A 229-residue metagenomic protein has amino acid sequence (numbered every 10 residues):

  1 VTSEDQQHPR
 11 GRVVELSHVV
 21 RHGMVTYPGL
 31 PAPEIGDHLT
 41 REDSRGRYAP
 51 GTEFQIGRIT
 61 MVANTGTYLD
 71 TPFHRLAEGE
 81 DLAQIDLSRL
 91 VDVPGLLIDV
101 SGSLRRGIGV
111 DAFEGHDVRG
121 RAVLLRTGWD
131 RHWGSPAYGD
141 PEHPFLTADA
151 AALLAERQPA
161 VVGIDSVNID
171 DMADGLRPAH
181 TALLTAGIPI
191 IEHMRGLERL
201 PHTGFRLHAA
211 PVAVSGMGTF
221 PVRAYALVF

Functional and structural regions predicted by a protein language model:
V1-F229: Active-/binding-site microenvironments in catalytic and ligand-binding cores
